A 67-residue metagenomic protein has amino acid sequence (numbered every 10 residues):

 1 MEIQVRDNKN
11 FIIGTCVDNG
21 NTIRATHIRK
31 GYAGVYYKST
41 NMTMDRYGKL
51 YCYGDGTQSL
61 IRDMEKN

Functional and structural regions predicted by a protein language model:
M1-N67: Intrinsically disordered, low-complexity proline/glycine-rich segments
